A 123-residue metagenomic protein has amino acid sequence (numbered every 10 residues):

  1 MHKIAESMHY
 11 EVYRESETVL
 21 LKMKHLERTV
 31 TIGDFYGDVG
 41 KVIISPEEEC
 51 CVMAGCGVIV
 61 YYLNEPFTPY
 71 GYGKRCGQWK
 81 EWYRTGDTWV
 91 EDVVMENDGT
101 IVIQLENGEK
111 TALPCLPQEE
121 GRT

Functional and structural regions predicted by a protein language model:
M1-G33: N-terminal leader/targeting helix
M1-H9, G33-E49, C76-D98, G121-T123: Repeated scaffold domains used in trafficking and secretory/extracellular systems, primarily beta-propellers
E15-L21, C56-T68, E109-P114: Structural motif
K22, L26-D34, F67-G86, A112-P114 (+1 more regions): Aromatic (tryptophan-biased) beta-strands that constitute blades/sheets of beta-rich domains
K22-M23, E27-Y61: Short, well-structured hydrophobic secondary-structure segments
N64-Y72, D92-V93, N97-I101: Extended alpha-helical scaffolding segments
I101-T123: Blade-level signature of beta-propeller repeat domains, shared across WD40, Kelch, NHL, RCC1 and BNR/Asp-box propellers
